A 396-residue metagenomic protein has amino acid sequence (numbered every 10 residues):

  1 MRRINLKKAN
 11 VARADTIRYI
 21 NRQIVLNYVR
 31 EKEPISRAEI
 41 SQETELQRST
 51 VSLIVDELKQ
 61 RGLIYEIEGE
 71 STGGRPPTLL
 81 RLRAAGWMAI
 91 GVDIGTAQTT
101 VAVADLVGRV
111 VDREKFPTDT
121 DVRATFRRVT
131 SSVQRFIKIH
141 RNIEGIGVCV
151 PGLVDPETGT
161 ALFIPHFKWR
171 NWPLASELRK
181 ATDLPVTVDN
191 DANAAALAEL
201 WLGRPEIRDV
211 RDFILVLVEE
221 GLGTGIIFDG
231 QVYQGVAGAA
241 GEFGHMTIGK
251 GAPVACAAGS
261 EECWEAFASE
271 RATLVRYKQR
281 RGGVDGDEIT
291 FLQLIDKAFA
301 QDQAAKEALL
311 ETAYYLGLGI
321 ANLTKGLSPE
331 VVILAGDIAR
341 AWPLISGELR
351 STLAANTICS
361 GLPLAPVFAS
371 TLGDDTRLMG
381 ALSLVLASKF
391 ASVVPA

Functional and structural regions predicted by a protein language model:
M1-E144, T182, E206-R208, K250-A252 (+1 more regions): ATP-binding/phosphotransfer module of carbohydrate and carboxylate kinases, centering on a glycine-rich
V92, N142, I146-C149, L153-W264 (+4 more regions): Phosphate-binding/catalytic loop of phosphoryl-transfer enzymes
